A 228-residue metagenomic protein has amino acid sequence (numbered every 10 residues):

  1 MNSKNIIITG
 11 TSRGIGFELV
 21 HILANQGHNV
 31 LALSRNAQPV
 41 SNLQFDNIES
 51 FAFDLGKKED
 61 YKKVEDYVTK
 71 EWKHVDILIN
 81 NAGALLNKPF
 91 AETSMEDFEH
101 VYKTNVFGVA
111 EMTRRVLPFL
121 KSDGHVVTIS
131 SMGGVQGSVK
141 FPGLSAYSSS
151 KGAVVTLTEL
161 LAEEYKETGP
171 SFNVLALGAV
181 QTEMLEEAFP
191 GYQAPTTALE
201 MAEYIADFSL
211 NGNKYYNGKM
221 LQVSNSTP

Functional and structural regions predicted by a protein language model:
S12, V20: N-terminal Rossmann NAD(P)H-binding glycine-rich loop of SDR-like oxidoreductase domains
Q26-S41: Conserved glycine-rich Rossmann-like NAD(P)H-binding loop of the short-chain dehydrogenase/reductase
F45-E59: Rossmann-fold cofactor-recognition segment
N81-L86: Conserved NAD(P)H cofactor-binding loop of Rossmann-fold oxidoreductase domains
P89-F90, D97-E99: Substrate-binding pocket helix/loop in short-chain dehydrogenase/reductase
V127-A153, T158-E159, E163-K166: Catalytic loop of short-chain dehydrogenase/reductase
E167, V174-L175, P190-P228: C-terminal helical subdomain
